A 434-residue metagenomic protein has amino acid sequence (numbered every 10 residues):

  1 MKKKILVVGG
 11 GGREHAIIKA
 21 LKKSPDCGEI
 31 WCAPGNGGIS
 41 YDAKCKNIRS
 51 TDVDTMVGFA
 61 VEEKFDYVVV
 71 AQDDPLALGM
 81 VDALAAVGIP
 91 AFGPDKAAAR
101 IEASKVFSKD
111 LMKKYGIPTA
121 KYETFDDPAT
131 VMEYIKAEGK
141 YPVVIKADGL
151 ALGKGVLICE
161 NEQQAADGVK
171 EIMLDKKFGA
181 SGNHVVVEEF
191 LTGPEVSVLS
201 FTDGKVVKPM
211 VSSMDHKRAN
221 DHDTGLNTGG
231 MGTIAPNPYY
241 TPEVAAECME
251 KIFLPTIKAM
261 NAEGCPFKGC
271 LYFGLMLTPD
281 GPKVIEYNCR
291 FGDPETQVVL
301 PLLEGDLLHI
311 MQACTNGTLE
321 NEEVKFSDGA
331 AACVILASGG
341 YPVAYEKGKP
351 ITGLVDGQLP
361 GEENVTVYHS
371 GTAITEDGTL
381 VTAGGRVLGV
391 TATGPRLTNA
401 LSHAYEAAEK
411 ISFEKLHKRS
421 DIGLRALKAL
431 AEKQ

Functional and structural regions predicted by a protein language model:
M1-K96: ATP-binding N-terminal substructure of ATP-dependent carboxylate-amine bond-forming enzymes
K23, G38-S40, E62, F92 (+13 more regions): Solvent-exposed alpha-helices and their adjacent loops that cap or buttress functional pockets in soluble metabolic
K46-D52, E123-D127, C159: Short acidic-hydrophobic, aromatic-tinged amphipathic segments that line or gate anion-handling sites
F92-G155: A conserved helix-loop-beta module that forms one wall/lid of the active-site cleft in ATP-utilizing catalytic domains
G155-T296: Internal nucleotide-binding/catalytic subdomain
M249-L271, N288-E362, T375: Active-site "cap" helix and flanking loop/linker of ATP-utilizing ligase/carboxylase catalytic domains
T372-E376, V381-Q434: Generic C-terminus detector
